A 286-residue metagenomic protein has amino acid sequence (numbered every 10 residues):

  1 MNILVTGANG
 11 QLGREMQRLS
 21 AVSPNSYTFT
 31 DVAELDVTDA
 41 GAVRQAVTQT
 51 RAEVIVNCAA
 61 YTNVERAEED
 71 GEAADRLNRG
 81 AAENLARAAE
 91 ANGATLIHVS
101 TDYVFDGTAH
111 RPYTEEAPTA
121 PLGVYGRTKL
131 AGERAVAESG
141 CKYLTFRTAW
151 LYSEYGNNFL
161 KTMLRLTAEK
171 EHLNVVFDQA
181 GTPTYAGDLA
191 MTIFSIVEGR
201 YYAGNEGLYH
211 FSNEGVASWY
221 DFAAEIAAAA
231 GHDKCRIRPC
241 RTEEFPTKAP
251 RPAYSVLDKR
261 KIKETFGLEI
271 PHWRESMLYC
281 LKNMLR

Functional and structural regions predicted by a protein language model:
I3-S20: N-terminal Rossmann NAD(P)H-binding glycine-rich loop of SDR-like oxidoreductase domains
T28-D39: Rossmann-fold cofactor-recognition segment
A40-R79: NAD(P)H-binding glycine-rich loop region in Rossmannoid oxidoreductase-like domains and their noncatalytic homologs
Y61-V64, E69, D102-L122: Active-site "gating" loop of Rossmann-like NAD(P)-dependent oxidoreductase/epimerase domains
E69-I97: NAD(P)-cofactor binding segment of oxidoreductase domains
R134-G181, G187-S195: NAD(P)-dependent short-chain dehydrogenase/reductase
T192, G199-K248: Mid/C-terminal beta-alpha module of Rossmann-like enzyme folds, strongest in SDR-family dehydrogenases/epimerases
W273-R286: Amphipathic terminal alpha-helices
